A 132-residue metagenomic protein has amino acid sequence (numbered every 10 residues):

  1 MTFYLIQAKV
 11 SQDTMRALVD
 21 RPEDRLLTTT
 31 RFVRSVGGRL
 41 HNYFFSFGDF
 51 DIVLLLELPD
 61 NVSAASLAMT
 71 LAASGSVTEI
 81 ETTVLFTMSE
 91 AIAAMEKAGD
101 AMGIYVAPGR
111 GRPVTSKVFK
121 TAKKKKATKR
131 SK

Functional and structural regions predicted by a protein language model:
M1-K132: A compositional/biophysical signature of low hydrophobicity enriched in polar/charged and small residues
